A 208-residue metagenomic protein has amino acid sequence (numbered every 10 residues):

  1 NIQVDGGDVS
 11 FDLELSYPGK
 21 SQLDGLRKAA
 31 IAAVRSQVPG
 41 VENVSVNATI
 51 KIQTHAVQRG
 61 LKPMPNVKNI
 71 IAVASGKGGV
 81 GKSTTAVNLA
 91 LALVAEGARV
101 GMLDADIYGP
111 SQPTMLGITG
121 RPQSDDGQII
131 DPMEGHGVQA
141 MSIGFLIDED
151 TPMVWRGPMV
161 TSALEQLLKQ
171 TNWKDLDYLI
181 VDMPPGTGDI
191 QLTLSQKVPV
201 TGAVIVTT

Functional and structural regions predicted by a protein language model:
I2-R35, G40, N47: A short interface-forming secondary-structure element
K28, L61, Q170-W173, D177-Y178 (+1 more regions): Conserved catalytic-core segment of NTP-binding enzymes
V34, V67, G78, D104 (+5 more regions): Residue-level signature of catalytic and energy-coupling elements of molecular machines, predominantly ATP/GTP-dependent
R35, A90, V94, S195: Gly/Ala-rich phosphate-binding loop of Rossmann-like dinucleotide-binding domains, activating on the conserved
Q37, E42-N69: Short, basic phosphate-binding NTP loop
I70-I107: Walker A/P-loop phosphate-binding motif and the immediately C-terminal alpha-helix
G79-L89, P110-P113, M183-Q191: Short glycine/serine/threonine-rich phosphate/pyrophosphate-binding segments that cradle anionic phosphate groups
L93-G157, T161-K169: Phosphate-binding loop that captures ATP/GTP phosphates
